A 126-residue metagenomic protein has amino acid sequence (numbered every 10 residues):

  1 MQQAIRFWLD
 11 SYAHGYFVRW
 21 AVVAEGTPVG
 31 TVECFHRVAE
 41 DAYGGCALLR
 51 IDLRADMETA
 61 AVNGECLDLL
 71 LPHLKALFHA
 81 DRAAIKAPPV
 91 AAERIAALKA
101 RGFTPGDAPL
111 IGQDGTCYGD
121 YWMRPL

Functional and structural regions predicted by a protein language model:
M1-M57, P72-R82, K86-E93, A97-L126: GNAT-family acyltransferases
M57, A61-L70: Conserved acetyl-CoA pyrophosphate-binding loop and the N-cap/start of the following alpha-helix in GNAT-like
